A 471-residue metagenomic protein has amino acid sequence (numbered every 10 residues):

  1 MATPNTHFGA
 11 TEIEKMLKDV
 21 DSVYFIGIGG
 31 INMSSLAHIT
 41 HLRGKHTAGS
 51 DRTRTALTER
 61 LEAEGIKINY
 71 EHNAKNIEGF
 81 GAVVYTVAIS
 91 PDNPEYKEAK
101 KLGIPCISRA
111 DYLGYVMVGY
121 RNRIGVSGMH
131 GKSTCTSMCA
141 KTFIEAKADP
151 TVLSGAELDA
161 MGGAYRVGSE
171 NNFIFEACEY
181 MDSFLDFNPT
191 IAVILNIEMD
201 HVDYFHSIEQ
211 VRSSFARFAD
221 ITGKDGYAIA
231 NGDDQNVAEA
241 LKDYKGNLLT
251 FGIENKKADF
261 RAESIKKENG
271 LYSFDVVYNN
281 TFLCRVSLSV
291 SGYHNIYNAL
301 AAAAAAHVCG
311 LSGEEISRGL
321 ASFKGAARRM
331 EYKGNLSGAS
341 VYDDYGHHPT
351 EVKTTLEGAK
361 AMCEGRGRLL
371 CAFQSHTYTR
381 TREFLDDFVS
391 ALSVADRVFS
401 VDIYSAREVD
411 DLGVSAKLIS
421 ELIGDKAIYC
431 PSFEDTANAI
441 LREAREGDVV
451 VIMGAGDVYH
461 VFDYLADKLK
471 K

Functional and structural regions predicted by a protein language model:
M1-S108, Y112, Q235, E263 (+2 more regions): N-terminal leader/targeting and accessory segments in enzymes
F8, E14-Y24, N32, L36-R43 (+3 more regions): Nucleotide phosphate-binding/pyrophosphate-handling subdomain across enzymes that bind or process nucleotide phosphates
E14-M16, I39, E62, N76 (+5 more regions): Phosphate-binding loop of NTP-binding sites
K45-R52, A228-G232, L370-F373, A395-S405: Short internal beta-strands
S50-D51, N69-H72, I107-G114, L153-A156 (+4 more regions): Beta-strand->loop->alpha-helix junctions that form or flank phosphate-binding loops in nucleotide-handling enzymes
G226, G367, D448: Glycine-centered, small-residue-biased loops immediately flanking beta-strands in adenine/cofactor-binding cores
V389-E446: C-terminal helical cap/extension that packs against the catalytic core of soluble nucleotide-cofactor enzymes
T436-A466: A glycine-rich beta-strand to alpha-helix segment that forms a phosphate/ribose-binding loop at ligand/cofactor sites
